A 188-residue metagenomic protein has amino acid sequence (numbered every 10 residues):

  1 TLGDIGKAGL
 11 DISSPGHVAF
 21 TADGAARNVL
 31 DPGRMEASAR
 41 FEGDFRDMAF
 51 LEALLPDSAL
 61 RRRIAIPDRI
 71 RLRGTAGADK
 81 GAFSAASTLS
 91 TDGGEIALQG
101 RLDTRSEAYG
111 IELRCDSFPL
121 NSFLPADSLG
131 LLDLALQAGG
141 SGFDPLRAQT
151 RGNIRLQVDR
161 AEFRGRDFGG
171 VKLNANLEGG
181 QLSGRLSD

Functional and structural regions predicted by a protein language model:
T1-G3, G9-S14, A19-F41, R62-K80 (+6 more regions): Extended lipid/amphipathic-ligand handling interfaces
F118-S122, D159-F163: Sequence/structural signature of outer-membrane beta-barrel proteins
A148-G152: Short flexible loop/turn segments that cap and initiate beta-strands
I154-V158: Tryptophan-anchored aromatic micro-motifs
